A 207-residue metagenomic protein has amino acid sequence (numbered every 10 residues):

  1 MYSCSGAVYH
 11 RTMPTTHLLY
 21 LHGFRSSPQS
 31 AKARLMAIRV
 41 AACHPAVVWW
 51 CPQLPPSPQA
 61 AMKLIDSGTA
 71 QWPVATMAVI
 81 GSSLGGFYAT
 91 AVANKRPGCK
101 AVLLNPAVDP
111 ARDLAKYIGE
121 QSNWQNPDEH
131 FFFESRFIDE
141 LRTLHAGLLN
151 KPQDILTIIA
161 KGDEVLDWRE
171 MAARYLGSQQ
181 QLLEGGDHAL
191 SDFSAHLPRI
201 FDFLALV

Functional and structural regions predicted by a protein language model:
P14-A75: Active-site catalytic motif of lipid deacylating hydrolases and related acyltransferases
L18, M77-A78, C99, I155: Generic beta-sheet signal
Y20-F24, I80, I158: Short hydrophobic segments within beta-strands
I80-A89: Gly/Ala-rich beta-loop-alpha elbow adjacent to hydrolase catalytic centers
A91-K100: Conserved hydrolase catalytic core segment
C99-V207: The alpha/beta-hydrolase serine catalytic core
